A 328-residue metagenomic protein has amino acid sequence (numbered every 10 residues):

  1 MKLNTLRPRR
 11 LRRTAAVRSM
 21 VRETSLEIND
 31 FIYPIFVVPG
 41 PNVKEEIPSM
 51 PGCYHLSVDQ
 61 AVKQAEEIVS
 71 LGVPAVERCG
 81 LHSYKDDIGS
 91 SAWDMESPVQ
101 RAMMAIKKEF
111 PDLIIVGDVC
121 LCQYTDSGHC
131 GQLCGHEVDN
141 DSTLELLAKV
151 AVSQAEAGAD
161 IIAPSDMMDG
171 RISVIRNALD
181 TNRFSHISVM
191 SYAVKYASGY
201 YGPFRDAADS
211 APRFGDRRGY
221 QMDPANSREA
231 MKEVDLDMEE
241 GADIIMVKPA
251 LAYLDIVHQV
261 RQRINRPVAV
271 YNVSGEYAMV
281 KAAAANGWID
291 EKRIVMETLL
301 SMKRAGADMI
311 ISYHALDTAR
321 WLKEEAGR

Functional and structural regions predicted by a protein language model:
M1-R22: N-terminal amphipathic/basic leader segments beginning at the initiator methionine
K2-L3, T14, L26-I32, V38-R328: Alpha/beta enzyme core
